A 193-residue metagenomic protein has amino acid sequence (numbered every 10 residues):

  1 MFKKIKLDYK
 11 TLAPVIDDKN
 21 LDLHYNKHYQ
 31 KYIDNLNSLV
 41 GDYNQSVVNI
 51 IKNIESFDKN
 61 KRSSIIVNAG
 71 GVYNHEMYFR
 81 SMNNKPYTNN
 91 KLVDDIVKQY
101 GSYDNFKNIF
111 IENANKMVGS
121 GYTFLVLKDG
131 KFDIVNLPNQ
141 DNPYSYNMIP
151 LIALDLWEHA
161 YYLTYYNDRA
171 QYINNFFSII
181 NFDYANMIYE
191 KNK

Functional and structural regions predicted by a protein language model:
M1-K193: Feature for soluble, non-membrane regions of globular proteins
